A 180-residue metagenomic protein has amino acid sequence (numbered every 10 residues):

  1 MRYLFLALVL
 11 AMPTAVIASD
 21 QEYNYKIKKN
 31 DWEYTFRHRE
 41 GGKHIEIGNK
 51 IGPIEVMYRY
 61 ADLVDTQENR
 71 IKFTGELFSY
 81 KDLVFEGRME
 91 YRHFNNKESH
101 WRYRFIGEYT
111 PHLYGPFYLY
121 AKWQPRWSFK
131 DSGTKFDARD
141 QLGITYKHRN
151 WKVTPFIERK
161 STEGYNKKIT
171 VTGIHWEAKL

Functional and structural regions predicted by a protein language model:
M1-D20, L180: Cleavable N-terminal export/targeting peptides
L6, K72-T74, I106-Y109: Short, charged beta->alpha transition segments
V16-V56: Short glycine/proline- and aromatic-enriched beta-strand/turn motifs that initiate or cap beta-hairpins
S19-E22, G42-H44, Q67-K72, F136-D140: Short, surface-exposed coil-to-beta transition loops
Y23, I45-I47, I71-F73, I144 (+1 more regions): Short beta-strand element of the conserved SAM-dependent methyltransferase core
Y34, Y58, V153-P155: Short hydrophobic/aromatic-rich beta-strand segments that constitute the beta-sheet cores of beta-sandwich/beta-barrel
R39, F78-L180: Outer-membrane beta-barrel transmembrane domain signature
K43-L83: Hydrophobic/aromatic-rich structural module bridging two neighboring secondary-structure elements via a short loop
